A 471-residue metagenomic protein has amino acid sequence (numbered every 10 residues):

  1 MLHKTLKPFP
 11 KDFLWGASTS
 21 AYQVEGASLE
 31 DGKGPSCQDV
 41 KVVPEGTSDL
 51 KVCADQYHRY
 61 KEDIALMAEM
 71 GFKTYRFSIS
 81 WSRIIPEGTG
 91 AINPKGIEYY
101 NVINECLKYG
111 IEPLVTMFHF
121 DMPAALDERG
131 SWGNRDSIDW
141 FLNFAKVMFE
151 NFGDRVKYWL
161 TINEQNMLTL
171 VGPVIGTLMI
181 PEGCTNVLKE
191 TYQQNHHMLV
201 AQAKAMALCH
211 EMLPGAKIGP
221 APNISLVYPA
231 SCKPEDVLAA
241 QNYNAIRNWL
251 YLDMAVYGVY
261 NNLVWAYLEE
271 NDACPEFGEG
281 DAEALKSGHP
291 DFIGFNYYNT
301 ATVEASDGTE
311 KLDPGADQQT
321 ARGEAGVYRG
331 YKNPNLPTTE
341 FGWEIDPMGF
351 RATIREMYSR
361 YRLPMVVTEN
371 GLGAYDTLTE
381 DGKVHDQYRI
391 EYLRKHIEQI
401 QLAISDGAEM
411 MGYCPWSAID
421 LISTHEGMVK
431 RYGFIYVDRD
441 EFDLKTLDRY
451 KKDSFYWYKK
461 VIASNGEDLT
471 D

Functional and structural regions predicted by a protein language model:
L2-P44, A68, E87-T89, I97 (+1 more regions): Active-site region of glycoside hydrolase catalytic domains
D12-L14, Y57, T74: A common structural microfeature
G34-L66, M70: Aromatic- and Gly/Pro-rich amphipathic surface segment
D55-E62, M70, I79, K95-Y99 (+2 more regions): Generic alpha-helix structural propensity
R59-S80, E112, G288-F292: Catalytic domains of carbohydrate-active enzymes, especially glycoside hydrolases
I79-I92: Glycine-rich, proline-tolerant flexible connector loops at the mouths of alpha/beta enzymes
